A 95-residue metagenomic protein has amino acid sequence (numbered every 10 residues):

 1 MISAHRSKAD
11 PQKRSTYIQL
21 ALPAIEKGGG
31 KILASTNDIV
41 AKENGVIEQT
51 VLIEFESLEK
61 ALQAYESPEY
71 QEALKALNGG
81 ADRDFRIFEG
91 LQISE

Functional and structural regions predicted by a protein language model:
M1-Q49, E56-E66, E89-E95: Short S/T/G/P-rich N-terminal loop/turn motif that feeds into the first structured element of a domain
L62-A64, Q71-R86: C-terminal structural segments of small proteins and small subunits
